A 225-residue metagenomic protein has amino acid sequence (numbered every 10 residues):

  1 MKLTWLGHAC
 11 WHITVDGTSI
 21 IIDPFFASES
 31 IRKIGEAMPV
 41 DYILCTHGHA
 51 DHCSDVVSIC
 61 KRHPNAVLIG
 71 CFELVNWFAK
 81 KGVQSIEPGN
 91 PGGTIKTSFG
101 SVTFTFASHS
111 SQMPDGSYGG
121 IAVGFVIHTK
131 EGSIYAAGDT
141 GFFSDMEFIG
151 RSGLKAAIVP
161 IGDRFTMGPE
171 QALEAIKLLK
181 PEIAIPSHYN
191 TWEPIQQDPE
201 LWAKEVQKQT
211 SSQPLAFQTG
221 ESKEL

Functional and structural regions predicted by a protein language model:
M1-K2, R62-V67, G132-I134: Short active-site oxyanion
M1-S19, F26-E29, K96-F99, T103 (+2 more regions): Zn-dependent metallo-beta-lactamase
H12-H49, S54-R62, S110-Y118, T140-S152: Pre-active-site segment of Zn-dependent metallo-hydrolases
I21-P24, V40-G48, V67-F72, Y135-G138 (+3 more regions): Active-site neighborhood of phospho(di)ester-bond hydrolases with catalytic His/Asp-centered motifs
S28-E29, A50-S54, V75-F78, G93-K96 (+5 more regions): Active-site environment of divalent metal-dependent phosphoester hydrolases
I31-S111: Active-site HxH/HxHxD metal-binding segment of metal-dependent hydrolases
V67, A79-T94, L173, K177-L225: Binuclear metal-ion centers of metallo-dependent hydrolases, dominated by the metallo-beta-lactamase
M113-V123, H128-L178: Active-site-proximal loop/helix segments of hydrolase catalytic cores
